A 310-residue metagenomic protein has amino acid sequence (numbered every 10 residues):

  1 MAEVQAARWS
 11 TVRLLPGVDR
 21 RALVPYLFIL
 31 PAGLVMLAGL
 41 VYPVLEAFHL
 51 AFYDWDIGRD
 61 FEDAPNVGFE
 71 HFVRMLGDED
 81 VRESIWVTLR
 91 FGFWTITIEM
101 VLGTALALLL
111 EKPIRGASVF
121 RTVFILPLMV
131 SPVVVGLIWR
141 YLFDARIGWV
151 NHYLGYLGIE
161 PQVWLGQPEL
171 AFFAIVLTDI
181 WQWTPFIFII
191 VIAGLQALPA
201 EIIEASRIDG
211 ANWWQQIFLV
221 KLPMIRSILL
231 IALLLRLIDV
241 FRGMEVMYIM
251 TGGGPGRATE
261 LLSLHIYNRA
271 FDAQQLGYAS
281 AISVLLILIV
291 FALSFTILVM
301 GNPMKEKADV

Functional and structural regions predicted by a protein language model:
M1-D19: Short, Lys/Arg-rich, polar N-terminal cytosolic tail immediately upstream of the first transmembrane signal-anchor
R21-V310: A structural signal for multi-pass alpha-helical bundles of membrane permease subunits that mediate small-molecule
